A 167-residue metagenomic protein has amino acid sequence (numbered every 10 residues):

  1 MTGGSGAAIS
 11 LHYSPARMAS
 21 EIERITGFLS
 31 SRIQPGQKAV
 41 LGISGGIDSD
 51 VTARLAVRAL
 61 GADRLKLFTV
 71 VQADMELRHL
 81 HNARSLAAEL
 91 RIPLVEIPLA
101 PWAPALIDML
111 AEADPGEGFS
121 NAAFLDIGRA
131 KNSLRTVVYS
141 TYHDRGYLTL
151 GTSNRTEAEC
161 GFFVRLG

Functional and structural regions predicted by a protein language model:
M1-V164: ATP-dependent adenylation/nucleotidyltransferase module used to activate substrates
G167: Gly/Ser/Thr-rich active-site loops/lids in small-molecule metabolic enzymes that frequently grip phosphoryl groups
